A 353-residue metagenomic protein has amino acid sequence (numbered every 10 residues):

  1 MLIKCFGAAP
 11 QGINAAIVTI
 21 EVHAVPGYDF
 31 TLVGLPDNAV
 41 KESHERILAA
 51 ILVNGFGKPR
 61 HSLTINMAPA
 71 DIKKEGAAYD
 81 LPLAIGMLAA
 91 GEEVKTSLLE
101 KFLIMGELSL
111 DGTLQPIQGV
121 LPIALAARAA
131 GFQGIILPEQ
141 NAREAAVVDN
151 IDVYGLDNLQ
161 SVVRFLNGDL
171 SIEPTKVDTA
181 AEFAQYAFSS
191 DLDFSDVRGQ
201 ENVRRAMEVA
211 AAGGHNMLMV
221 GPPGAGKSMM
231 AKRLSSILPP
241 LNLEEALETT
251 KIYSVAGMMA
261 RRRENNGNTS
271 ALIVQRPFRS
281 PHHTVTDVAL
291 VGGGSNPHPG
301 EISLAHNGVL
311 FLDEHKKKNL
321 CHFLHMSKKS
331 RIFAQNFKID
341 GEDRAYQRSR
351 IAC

Functional and structural regions predicted by a protein language model:
M1-K232: Peripheral, non-AAA+ core regions of ATP-driven protein-machinery
M219-S270: Walker A/P-loop
N268-V291: Inter-Walker segment of RecA-like/P-loop motor cores
P281-T286, H298-F323, D340, A345: Conserved AAA+/SF3 P-loop NTPase catalytic/coupling segment centered on the Walker-B
K317-N319, K328-I339: Polybasic, lysine-rich low-complexity intrinsically disordered segments
N336, D340-C353: Low-complexity basic/metal-binding stretches
